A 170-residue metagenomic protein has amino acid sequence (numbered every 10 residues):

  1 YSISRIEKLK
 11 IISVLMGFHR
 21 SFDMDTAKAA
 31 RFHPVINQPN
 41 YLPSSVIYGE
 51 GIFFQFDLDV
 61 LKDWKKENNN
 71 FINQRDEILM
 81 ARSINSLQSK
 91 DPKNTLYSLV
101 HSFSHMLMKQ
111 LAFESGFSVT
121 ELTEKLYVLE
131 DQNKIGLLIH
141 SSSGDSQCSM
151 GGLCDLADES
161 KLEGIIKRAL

Functional and structural regions predicted by a protein language model:
Y1-L170: Extended, well-ordered protein cores
